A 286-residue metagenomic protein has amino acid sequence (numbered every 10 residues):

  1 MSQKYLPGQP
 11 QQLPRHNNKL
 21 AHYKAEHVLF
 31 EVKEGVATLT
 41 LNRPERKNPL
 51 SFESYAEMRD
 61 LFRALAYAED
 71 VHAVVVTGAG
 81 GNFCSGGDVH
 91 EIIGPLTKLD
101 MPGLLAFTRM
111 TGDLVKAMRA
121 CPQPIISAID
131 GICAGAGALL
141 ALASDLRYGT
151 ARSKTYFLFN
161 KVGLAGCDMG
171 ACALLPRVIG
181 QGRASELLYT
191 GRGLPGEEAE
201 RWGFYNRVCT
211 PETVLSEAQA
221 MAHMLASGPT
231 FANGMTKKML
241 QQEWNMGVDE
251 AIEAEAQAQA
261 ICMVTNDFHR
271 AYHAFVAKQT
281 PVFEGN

Functional and structural regions predicted by a protein language model:
S2-A79, K116: Conserved CoA-thioester-binding segment of acyl-CoA-metabolizing enzymes
Y5, G78-L114, G163-L164, G247: Glycine- (often His-adjacent) and acidic-residue-rich active-site loop that binds/positions the CoA thioester
L61, M110-C121: Catalytic-core regions built around general acid/base machinery
L114, M118, A128, A134-L188 (+2 more regions): CoA-thioester-processing core
G131, L146, E186, T190-R192 (+3 more regions): Well-ordered beta-strand positions
Y148-Y156, Y205-E253, A260-I261, V282-N286: C-terminal long alpha-helix characteristic of the crotonase
